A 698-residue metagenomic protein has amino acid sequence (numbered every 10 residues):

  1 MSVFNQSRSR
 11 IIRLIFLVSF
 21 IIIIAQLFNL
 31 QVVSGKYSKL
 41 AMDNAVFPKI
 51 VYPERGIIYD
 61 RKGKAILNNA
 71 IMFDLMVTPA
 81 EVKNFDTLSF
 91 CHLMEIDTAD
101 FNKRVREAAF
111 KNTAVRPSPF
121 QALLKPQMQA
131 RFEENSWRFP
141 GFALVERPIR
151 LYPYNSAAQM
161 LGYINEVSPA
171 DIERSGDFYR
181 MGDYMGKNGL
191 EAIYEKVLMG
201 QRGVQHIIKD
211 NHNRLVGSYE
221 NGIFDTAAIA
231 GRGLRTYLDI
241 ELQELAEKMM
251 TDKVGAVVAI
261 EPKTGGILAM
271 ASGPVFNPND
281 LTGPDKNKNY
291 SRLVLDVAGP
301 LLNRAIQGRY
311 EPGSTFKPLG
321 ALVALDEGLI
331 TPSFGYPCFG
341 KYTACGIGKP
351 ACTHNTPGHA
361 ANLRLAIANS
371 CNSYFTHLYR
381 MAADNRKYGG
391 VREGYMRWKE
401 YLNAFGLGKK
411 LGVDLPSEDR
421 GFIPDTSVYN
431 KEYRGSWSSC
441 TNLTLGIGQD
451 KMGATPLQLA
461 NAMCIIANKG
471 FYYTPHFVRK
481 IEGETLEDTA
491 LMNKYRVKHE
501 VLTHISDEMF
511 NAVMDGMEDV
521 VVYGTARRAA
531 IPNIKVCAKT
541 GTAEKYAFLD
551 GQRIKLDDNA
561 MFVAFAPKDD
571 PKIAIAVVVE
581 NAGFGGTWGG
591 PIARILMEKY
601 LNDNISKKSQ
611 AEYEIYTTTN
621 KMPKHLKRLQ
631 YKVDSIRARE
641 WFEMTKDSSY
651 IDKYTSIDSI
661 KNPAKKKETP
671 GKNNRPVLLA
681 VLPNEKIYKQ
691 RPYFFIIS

Functional and structural regions predicted by a protein language model:
M1-N287, R309, T331-F334, G394-L402 (+6 more regions): Periplasmic/cell-envelope proteins involved in peptidoglycan metabolism and beta-lactam response
D210-L215, Y219-T226, K263-S314, L319-A582 (+6 more regions): Beta-lactam-recognizing serine transpeptidase/beta-lactamase-like catalytic domain environment
D488-R496, E612-M622: Intrinsically disordered, low-complexity charged/polar segments
